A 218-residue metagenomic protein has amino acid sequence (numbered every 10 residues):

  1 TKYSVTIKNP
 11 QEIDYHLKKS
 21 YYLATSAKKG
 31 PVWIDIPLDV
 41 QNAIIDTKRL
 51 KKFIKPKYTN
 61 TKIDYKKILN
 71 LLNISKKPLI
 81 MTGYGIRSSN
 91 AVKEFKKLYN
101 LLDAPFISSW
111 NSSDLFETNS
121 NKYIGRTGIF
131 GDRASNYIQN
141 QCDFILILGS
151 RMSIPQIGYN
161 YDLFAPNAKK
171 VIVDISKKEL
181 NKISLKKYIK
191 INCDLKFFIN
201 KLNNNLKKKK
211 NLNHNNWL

Functional and structural regions predicted by a protein language model:
T1-A27, Q141-C142, Y188-I189, F198 (+1 more regions): Conserved thiamine diphosphate
K8, D35-P37, M81, I147-G149 (+1 more regions): Short beta-strand segments
Q11, T47-R49, K66, N70 (+1 more regions): Phosphate/pyrophosphate-binding active-site segments
L23-I74, W217-L218: Conformationally flexible catalytic loops at phosphate/diphosphate-handling active centers
W33-D35, D103-W110, V171-D174: Short internal beta-strands
I36-N42, Y84-I86, S113, K177: Glycine-rich beta-alpha junction loops
N60, K67-I145: Anionic-ligand anchoring segments at beta-strand to alpha-helix junctions in alpha/beta enzyme folds, i.e., glycine
T127-L180, S184-K186: Phosphate/diphosphate-binding loops
